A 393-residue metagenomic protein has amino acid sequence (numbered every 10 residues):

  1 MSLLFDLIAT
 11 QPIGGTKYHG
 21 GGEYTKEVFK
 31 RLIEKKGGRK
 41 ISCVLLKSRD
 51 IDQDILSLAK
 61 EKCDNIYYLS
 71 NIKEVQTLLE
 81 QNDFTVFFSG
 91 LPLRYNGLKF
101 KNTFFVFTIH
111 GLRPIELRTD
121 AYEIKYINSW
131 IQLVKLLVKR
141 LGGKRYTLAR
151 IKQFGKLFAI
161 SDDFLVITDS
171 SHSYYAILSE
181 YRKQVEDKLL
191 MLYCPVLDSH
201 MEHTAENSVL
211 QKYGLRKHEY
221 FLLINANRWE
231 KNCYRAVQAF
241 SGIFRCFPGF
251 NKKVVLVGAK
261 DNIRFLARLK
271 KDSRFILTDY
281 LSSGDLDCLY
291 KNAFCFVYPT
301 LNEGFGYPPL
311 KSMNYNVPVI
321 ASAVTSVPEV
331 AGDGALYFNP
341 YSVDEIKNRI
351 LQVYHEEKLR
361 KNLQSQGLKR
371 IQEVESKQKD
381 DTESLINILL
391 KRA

Functional and structural regions predicted by a protein language model:
M1-A393: Carbohydrate transferase catalytic cores enriched for Leloir-type hexosyltransferases
